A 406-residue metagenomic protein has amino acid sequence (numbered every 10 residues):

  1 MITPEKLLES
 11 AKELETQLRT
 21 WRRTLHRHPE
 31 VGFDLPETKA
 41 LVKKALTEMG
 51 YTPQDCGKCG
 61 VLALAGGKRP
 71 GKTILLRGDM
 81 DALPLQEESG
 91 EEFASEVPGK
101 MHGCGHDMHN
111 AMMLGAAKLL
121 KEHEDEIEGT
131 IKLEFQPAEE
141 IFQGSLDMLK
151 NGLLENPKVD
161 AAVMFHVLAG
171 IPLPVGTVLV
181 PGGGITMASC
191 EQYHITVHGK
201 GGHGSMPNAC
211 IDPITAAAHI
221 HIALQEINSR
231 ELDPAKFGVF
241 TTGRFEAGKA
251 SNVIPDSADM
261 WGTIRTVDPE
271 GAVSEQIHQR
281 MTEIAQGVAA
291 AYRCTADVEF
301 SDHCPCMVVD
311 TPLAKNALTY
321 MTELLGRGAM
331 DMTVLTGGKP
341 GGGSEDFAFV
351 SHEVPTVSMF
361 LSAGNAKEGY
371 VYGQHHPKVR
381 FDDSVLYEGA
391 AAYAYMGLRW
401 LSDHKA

Functional and structural regions predicted by a protein language model:
I2-H102, A111-E128: Acidic/His- and Gly-rich active-site-bordering loop/insert found across diverse amide/peptide-bond hydrolases
L25, L76, H106, L133 (+7 more regions): Divalent metal-coordination and catalytic microenvironments
R77, Q86, Y193-I195, S358-G364: Non-cysteine beta-strand/loop elements that form the S-adenosyl-L-methionine
L83, G90-M101, M108, L120-P255 (+1 more regions): Histidine/acidic-residue-rich, glycine-tolerant segments that coordinate divalent metal ions
L85-E92, G184-S189, A317, G364-G373: Short, flexible, mixed-charge acidic loops at enzyme active sites
S95-C104, H376-D383: Short pre-catalytic strand/loop immediately N-terminal to key active-site residues, enriched for Gly-Thr
A218-A406: Metal-dependent amide/peptide-bond hydrolase catalytic core, centered on the "pita-bread" metallohydrolase fold
